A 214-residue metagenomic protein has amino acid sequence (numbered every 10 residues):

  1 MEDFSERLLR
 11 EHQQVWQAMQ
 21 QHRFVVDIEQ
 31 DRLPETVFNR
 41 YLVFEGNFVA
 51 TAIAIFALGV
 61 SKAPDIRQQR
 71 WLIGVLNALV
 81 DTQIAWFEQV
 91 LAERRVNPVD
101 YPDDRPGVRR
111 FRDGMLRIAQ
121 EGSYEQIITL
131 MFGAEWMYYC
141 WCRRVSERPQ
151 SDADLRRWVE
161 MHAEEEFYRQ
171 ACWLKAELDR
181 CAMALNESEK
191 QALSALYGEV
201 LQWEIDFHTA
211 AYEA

Functional and structural regions predicted by a protein language model:
E2-F4, G114-M115, T209: Hydrophobic alpha-helical segments
L9-P34, A52, K175-A184: Short alpha-helical hairpin
Q13-A18, R32-K62, T82, T129-Y139 (+2 more regions): Alpha-helical bundle segments that constitute or directly flank the non-heme di-iron/ferroxidase center
R32-E35, E121-I127, A192: Structural motif
R67-R169, G198, Q202: Active-site-proximal alpha-helical scaffolds that flank and shape metal-associated catalytic sites
F167-G198: Long amphipathic all-alpha helical oligomerization modules
A192-A214: Acidic, carboxylate-rich catalytic segments that either coordinate divalent cations
